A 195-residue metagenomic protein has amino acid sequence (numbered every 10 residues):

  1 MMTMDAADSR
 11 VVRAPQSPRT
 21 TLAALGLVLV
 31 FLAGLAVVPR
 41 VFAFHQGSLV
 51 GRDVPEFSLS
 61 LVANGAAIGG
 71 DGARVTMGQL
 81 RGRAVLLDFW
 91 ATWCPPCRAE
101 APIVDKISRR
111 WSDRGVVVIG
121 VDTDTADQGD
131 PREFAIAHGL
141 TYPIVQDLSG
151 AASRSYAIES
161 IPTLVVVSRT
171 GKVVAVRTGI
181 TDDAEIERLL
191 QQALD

Functional and structural regions predicted by a protein language model:
M1-A66, D195: N-terminal targeting signals for export/organelle localization
F57-V85, S108: A short beta-strand-turn-helix
L80-R83, D113, L140-T141, I158: Active-site acidic short loop of glycosyltransferases
R83-V85, F89-W93, S160: Short pre-active-site segment immediately N-terminal to redox-active cysteine/selenocysteine motifs in thiol-based
D88, G120-D122, V165-V166: Hydrophobic beta-strand core positions in alpha/beta domains
R98-H138, L148-S155, R188: Structural microenvironment flanking redox-active thiols in thiol-disulfide oxidoreductases
E133-T141, Q146-A193: Thiol/disulfide oxidoreductase modules built on the thioredoxin-like
